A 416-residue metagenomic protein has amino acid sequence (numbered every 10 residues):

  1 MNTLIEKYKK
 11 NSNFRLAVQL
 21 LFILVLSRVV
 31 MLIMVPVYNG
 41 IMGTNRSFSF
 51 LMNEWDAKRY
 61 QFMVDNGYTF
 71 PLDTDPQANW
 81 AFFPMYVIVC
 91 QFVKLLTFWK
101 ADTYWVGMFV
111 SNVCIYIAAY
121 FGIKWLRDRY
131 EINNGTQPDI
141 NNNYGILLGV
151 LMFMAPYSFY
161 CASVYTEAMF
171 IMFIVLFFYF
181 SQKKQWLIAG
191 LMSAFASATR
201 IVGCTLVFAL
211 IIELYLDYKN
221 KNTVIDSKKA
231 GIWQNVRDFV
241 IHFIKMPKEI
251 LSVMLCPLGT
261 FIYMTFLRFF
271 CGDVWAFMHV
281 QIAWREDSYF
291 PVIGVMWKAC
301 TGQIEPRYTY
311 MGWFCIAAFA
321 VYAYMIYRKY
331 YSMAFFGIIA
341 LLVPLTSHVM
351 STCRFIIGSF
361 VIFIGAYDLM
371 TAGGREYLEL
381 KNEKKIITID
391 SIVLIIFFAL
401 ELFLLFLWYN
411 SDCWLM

Functional and structural regions predicted by a protein language model:
M1-M42, I244-L255, K385-L394: Start-transfer (signal-anchor) and selected internal transmembrane alpha helices of multi-pass inner/ER membrane
S27-N39, G43, M52, F195-A196 (+3 more regions): Membrane-lumen/periplasm interface segments of specific transmembrane helices in polyprenyl phosphate-linked
E54-T69, D75-W99, I293-G294: Short hydrophobic/aromatic helix or loop-helix immediately within or flanking a transmembrane segment in polytopic
C90, V106-N133, V321: Transmembrane-helix motifs of polytopic, lipid-linked glycan transferases
A101-W105, G122-M154, I171, Y331-F335: Transmembrane-helix signature of polytopic, membrane-embedded enzymes that assemble or transfer cell-envelope glycans
C114, I146-S181, I188, F195-F208 (+1 more regions): Multi-pass, polyprenyl lipid-linked donor-dependent membrane glycosyltransferases
G135-N142, F177-I188, Y218-K221: Membrane-interface transmembrane helices that cradle and orient dolichyl/undecaprenyl
V253-P257, G373-L415: Signature aromatic-anchored transmembrane alpha helix within multi-pass, membrane-resident enzymes that catalyze glycan
